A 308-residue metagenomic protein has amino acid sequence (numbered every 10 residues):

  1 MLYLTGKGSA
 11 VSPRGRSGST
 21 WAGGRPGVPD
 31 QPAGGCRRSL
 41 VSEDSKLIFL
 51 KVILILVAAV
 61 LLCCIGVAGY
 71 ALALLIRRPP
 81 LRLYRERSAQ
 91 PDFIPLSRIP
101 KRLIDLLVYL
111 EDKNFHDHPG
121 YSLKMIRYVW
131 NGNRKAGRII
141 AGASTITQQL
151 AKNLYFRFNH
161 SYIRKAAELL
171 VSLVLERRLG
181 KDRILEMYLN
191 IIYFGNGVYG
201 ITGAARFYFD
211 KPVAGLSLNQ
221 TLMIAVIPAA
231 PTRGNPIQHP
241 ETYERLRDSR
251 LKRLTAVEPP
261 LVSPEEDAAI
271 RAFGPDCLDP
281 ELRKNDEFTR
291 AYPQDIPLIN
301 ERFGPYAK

Functional and structural regions predicted by a protein language model:
L2-L4, C36, L40-K308: Juxtamembrane regions of bacterial inner-membrane/periplasmic proteins, predominantly the peptidoglycan biogenesis
L2-S12: Extreme N-terminal basic, low-complexity initiation segments that serve as generic localization/processing leaders
S9, R16-S17, P26-Q31, G35-S39: Short, low-complexity intrinsically disordered segments enriched in A/P/G/S/L with frequent Arg, especially at protein
V11, G24-D30, R77, D117 (+1 more regions): Selective for proline/serine-rich intrinsically disordered segments in cytosolic/nuclear regulatory regions
